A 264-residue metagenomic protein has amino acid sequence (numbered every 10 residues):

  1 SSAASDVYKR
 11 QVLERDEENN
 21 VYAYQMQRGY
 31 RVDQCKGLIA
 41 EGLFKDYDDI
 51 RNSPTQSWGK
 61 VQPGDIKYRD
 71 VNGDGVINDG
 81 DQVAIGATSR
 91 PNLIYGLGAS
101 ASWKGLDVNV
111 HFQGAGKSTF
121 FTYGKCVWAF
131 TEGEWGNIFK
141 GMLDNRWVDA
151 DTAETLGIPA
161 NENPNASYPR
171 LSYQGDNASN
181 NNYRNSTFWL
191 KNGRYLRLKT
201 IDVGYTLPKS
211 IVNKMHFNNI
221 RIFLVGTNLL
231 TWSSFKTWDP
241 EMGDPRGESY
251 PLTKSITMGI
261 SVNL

Functional and structural regions predicted by a protein language model:
S5-A87, A129-T131, W135-A166: Conserved small-residue
S5-D6, S102, Q113-A115, V225-L229 (+1 more regions): Outer-membrane beta-barrel pore domains and translocons
K9-D33, G64-N92, Y123-V127, Y168-D202 (+1 more regions): Outer-membrane beta-barrel domain signature, especially the mid-to-C-terminal portions of large Gram-negative OMP
Q34, K117-I220: Extracytoplasmic gating/loop element in the C-terminal half of outer-membrane beta-barrel translocons and assembly
L93, K104-L106, R194, H216-I220 (+1 more regions): Outer-envelope beta-barrel architecture signal
G105-V110, S210-I211: Repeated loop/turn-to-beta-strand initiation elements of outer-membrane beta-barrel proteins
V110, I222-L224, I260: Membrane-embedded beta-strand positions of outer-membrane beta-barrel proteins
Y205, L252-L264: Outer-membrane beta-barrel "beta-signal"
